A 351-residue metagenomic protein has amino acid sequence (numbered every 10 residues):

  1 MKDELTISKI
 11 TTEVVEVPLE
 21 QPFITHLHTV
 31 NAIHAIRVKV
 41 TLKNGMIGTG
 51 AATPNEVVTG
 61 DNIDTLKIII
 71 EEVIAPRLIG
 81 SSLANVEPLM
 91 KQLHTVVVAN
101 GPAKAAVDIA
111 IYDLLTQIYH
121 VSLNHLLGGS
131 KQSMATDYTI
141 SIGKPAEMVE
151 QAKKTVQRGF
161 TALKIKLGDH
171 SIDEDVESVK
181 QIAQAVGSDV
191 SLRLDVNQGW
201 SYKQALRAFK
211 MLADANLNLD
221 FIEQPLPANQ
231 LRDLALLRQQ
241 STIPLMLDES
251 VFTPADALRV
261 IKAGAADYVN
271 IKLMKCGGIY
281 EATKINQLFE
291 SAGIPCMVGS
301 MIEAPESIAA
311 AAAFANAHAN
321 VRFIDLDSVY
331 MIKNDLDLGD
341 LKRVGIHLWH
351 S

Functional and structural regions predicted by a protein language model:
K2-L192, N197-L206, A213, Q240 (+2 more regions): N-terminal capping/lid subdomain adjacent to the active-site entrance of alpha/beta enzymes
L115-T116, R238, F289, A315: A generic structural signal for well-ordered alpha-helical segments
T139, D248, G299, L326-D327: Conserved beta-strand termini and adjacent loop/short-helix elements that scaffold enzyme active sites in alpha/beta
I165, H170-A309, K333-R343: Catalytic core of soluble alpha/beta enzymes
A312: C-terminal substrate-binding/active-site "lid" region of AdoMet-derived donor-dependent transferases
A319-I324: Short helix/strand-capping turn motifs
